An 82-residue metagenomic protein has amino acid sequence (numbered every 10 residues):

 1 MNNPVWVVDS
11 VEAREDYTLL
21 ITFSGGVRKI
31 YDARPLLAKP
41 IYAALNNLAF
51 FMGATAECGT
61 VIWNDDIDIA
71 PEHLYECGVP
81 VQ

Functional and structural regions predicted by a protein language model:
M1-Q82: Motif-centric detector for short Cys/His coordination patterns
